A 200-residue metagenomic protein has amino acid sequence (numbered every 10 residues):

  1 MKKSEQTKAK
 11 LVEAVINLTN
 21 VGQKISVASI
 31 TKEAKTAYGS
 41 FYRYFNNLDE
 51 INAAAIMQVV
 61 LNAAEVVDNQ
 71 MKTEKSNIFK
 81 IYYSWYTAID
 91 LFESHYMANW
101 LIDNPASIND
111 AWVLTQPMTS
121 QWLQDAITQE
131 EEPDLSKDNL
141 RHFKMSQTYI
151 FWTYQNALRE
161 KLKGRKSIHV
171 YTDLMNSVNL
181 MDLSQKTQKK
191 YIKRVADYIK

Functional and structural regions predicted by a protein language model:
M1-K24, A28-S29: Basic, helix-initiating cap at the start of DNA-binding domains
T7, A55, V59, A63 (+2 more regions): Hydrophobic/aromatic residues within well-ordered alpha-helical segments
N20-E50, A54: Helix-turn-helix
F45, I51-N62, W100, A111: Alpha-helical DNA-contacting segments of helix-turn-helix folds
A54, D68-S94: Hydrophobic alpha-helical connector segments
Y86-V113, P117, W152, N156: Amphipathic alpha-helical segments used for helix-helix packing
A106-W152: Amphipathic alpha-helical packing segments from all-alpha helical-bundle domains
T128, N156-K200: C-terminal peripheral helix-coil segments that are non-catalytic and often amphipathic
